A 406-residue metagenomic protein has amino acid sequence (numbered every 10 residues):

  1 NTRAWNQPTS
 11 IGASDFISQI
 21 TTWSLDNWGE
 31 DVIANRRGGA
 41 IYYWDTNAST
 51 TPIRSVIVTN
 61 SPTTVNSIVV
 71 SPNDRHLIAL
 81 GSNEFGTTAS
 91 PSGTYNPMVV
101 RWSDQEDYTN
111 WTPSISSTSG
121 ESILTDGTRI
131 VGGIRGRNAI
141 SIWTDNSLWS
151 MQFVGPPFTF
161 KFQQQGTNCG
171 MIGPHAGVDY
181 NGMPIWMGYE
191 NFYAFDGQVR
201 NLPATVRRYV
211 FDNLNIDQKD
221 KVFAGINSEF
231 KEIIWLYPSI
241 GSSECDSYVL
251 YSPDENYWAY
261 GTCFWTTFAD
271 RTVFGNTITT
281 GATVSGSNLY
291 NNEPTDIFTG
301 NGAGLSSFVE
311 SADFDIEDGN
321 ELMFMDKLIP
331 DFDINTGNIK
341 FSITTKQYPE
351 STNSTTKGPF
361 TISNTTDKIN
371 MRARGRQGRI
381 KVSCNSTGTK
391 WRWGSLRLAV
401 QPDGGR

Functional and structural regions predicted by a protein language model:
N1, I41-W44, E84-S114, Y248-P253 (+1 more regions): Short beta-strand segments and strand-loop junctions that repeat across beta-rich extracellular domains
N1, S24, N168-M183, Y189-R406: Beta-sheet repeat architectures centered on beta-propellers
N1-V69, T366-I369: Surface-exposed assembly/interface segments
Q7, L25, E30, T46 (+9 more regions): Intrinsic disorder/low-complexity segments enriched in polar/charged and small flexible residues
S10-S18, S49-V222: Beta-propeller and closely related beta-pinwheel folds
G29, D74, I130, R137 (+4 more regions): Beta-strand-rich binding-surface signature of beta-sandwich/beta-barrel folds used to engage anionic ligands
N35-R36, G81-N83, T144-D145, G188-Y189 (+2 more regions): Beta-strand C-termini and the immediately following turn/loop, strongest in propeller blades
N47-A48, S92-G93, L289-P294: Short, glycine/charged-enriched secondary-structure capping and boundary segments
